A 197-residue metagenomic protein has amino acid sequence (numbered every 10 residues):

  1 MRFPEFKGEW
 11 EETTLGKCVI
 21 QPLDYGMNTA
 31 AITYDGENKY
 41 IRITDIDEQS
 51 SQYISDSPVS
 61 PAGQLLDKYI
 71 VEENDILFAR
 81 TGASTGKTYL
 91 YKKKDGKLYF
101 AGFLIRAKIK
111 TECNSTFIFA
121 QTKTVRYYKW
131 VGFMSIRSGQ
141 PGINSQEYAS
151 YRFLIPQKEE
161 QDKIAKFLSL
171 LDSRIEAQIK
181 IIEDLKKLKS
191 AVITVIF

Functional and structural regions predicted by a protein language model:
M1-E12, A177-F197: Short amphipathic coiled-coil heptad-repeat segments
R2-Y25, S150: Non-catalytic DNA-recognition/assembly elements of restriction-modification systems
G16-T29, T44-D75: Sequence-specific dsDNA recognition surfaces
N28, I46-P58, I76-A101, S115-A120 (+1 more regions): Short, ligand-facing micro-motifs at secondary-structure edges
L98-F103, I136-E159: A short glycine-rich beta-alpha junction/loop motif
E160-K163, L188: Short, solvent-exposed linear patches
D162-R174: Extracellular/lumenal glycan-associated surfaces
